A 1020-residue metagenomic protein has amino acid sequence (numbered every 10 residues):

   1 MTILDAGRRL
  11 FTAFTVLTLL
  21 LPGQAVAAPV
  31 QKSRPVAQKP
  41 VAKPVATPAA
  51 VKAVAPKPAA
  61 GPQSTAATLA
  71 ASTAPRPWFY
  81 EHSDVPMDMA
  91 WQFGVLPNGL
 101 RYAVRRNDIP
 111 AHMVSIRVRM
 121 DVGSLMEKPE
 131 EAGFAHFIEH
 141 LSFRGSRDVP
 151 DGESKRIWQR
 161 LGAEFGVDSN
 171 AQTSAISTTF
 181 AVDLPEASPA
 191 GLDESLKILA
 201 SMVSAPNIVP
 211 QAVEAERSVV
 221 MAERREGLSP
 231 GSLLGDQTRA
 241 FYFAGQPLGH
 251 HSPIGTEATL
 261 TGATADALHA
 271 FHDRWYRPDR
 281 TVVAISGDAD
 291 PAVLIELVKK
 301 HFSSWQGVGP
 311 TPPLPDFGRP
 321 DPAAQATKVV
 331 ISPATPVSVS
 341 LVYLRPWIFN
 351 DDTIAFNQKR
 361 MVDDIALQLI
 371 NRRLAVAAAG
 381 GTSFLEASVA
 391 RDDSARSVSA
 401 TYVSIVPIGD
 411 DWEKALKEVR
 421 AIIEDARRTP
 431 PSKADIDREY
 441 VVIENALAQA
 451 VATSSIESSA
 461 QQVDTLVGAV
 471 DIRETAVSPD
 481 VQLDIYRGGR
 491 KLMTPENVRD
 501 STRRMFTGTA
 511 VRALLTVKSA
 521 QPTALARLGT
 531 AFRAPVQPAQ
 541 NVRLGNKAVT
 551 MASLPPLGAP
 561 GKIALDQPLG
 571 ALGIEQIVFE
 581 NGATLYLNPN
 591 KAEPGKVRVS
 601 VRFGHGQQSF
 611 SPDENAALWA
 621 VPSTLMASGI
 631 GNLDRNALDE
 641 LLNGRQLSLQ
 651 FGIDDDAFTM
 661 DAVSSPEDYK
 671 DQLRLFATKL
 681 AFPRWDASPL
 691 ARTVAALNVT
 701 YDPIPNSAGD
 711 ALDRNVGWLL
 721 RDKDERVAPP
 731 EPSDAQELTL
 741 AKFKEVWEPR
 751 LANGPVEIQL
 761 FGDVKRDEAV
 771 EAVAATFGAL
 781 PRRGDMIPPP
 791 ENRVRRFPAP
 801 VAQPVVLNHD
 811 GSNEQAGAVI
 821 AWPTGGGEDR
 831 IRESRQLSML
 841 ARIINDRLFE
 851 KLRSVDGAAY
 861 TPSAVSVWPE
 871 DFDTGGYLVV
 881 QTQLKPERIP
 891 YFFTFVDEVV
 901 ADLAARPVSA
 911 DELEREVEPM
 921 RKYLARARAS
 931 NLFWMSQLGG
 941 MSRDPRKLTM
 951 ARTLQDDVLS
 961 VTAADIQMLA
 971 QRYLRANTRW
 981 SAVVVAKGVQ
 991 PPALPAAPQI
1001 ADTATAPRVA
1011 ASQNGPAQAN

Functional and structural regions predicted by a protein language model:
T2-F14: Bacterial N-terminal signal peptides that target proteins for export
T12-P22: Bacterial N-terminal signal peptides
V26-V104, D290-M361, L367-A379, D435-V441 (+7 more regions): Proteolytic maturation boundary segments
A103-R105, P110-F137, G152-S201, S232-A258 (+13 more regions): M16 family metallopeptidases and their MPP-like homologs
M221-P230, T700: Carboxylate/His-rich catalytic cores and anion/metal-binding grooves
H272, Q650, W747: Conserved, carboxylate-rich catalytic/transport cores that coordinate ions
